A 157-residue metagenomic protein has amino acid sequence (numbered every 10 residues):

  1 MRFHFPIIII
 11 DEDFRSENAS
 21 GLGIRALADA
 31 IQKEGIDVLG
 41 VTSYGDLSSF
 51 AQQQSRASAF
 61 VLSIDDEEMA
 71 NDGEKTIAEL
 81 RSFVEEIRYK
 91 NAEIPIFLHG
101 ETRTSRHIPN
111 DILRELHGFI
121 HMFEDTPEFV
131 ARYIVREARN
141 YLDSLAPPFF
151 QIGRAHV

Functional and structural regions predicted by a protein language model:
M1-H4, N91: Short, flexible coil/linker segments at domain boundaries that flank nucleotide/cofactor-interacting
F3-I31, G40, F60: Conserved acidic segment of CheY-like receiver
E12, G40-T42, F97-F150, R154: Output/docking surface of receiver
S20-I24, Y44-G45, Q54-E93, G100-I108: Conserved phosphotransfer microenvironments
D29-Q32, E85-K90, N110-G118: Short, surface-exposed basic-aromatic patches at helix termini and helix-loop junctions that form
D37-L47: Conserved Asp/Asn-Gly motif in the active-site loop of CheY-like receiver
